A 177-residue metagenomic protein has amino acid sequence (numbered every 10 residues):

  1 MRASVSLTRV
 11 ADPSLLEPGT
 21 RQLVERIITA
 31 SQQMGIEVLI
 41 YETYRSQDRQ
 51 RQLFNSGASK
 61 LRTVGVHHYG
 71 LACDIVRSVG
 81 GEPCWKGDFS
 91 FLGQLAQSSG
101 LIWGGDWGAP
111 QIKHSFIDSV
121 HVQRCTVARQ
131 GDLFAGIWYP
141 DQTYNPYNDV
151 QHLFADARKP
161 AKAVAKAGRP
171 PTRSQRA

Functional and structural regions predicted by a protein language model:
M1-L39: Active-site acidic/histidine clusters and adjacent loop/turn architecture that either coordinate catalytic ions
R2, D48, S59-L61, I117: Residue-level signal for pocket-adjacent positions within structured domains
G19-L23, I27, R49, D88 (+1 more regions): Stable alpha-helical elements in mature extracytoplasmic
T20, D48, G57, W107 (+2 more regions): Solvent-exposed, flexible loop/coil residues
T20, E42, C84-K86: Charged, low-complexity surface patches
I28-G57, G104: Extended, low-complexity, intrinsically disordered C-terminal regulatory tails of eukaryotic serine/threonine kinases
F54-A58, R62-V66: Active-site-adjacent substructure of cysteine-protease-like catalytic cores
T63-A177: Catalytic cores and adjacent binding grooves of peptidoglycan-active enzymes
